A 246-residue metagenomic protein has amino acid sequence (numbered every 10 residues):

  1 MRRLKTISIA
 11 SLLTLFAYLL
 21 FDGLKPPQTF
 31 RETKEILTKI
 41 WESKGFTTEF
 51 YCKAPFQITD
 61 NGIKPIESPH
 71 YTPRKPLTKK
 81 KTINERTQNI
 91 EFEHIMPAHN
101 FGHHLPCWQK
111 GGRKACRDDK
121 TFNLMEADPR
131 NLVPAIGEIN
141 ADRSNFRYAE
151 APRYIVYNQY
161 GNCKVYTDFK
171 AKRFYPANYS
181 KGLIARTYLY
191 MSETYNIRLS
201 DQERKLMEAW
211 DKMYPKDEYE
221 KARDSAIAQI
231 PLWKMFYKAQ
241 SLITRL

Functional and structural regions predicted by a protein language model:
M1-Q88, C107-W108, D128, A149-R173: Nuclease and nuclease-like effector domains acting on nucleic acids or nucleotide cofactors
K79-L246: Domain-level detector of nuclease and nuclease-like folds in predominantly extracellular/periplasmic contexts
